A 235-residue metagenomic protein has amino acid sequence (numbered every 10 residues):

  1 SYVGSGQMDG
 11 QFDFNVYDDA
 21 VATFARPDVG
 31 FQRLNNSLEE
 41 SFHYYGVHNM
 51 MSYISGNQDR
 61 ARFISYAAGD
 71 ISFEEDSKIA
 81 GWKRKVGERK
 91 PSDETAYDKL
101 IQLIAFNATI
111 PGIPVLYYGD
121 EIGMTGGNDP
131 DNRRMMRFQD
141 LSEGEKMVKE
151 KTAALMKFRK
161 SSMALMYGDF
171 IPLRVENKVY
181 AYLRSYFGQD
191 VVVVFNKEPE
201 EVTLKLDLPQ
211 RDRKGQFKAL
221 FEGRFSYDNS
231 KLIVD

Functional and structural regions predicted by a protein language model:
S1-I54, T125-A154, M163, R184-F187 (+1 more regions): Active-site-proximal helices and loops of the catalytic beta/alpha 8
V3-G6, Y53-K85, I104-G144: Aromatic/acidic polysaccharide-binding cleft in carbohydrate-active enzymes
V16-D18, G81, A219-E222: A generic structural motif
A25-G30, N49-A67, V175-Y186, Y227-D235: Short flexible/disordered coil segments
E39-Y45, L103-I110: Short amphipathic alpha-helices and their capping/turn segments at secondary-structure boundaries
G87-S92: Surface-exposed cleft-lining segments at the edges of enzyme active sites
E94-Q102: Alpha-helix-centered segments that form part of catalytic cores
A96-Y97, T109-L116, M124-D235: Carbohydrate-interacting/catalytic domains
